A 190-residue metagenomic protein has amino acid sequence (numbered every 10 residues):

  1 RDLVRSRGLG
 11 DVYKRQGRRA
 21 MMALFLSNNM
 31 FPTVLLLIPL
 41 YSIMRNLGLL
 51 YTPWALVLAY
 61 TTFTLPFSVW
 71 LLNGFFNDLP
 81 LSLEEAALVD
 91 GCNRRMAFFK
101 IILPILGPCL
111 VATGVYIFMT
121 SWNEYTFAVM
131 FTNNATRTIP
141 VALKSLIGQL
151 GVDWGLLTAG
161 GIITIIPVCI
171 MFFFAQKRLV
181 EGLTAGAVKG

Functional and structural regions predicted by a protein language model:
R1, R7, D11-G190: A structural signal for multi-pass alpha-helical bundles of membrane permease subunits that mediate small-molecule
